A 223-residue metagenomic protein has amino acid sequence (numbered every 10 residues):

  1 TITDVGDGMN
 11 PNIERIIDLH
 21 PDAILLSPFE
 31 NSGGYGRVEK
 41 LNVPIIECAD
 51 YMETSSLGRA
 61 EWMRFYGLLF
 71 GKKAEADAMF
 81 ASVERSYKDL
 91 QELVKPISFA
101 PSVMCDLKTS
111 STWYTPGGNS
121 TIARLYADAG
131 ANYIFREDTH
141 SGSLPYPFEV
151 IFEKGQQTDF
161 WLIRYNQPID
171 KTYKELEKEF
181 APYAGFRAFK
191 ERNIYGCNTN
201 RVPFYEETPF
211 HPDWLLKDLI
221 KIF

Functional and structural regions predicted by a protein language model:
T1-F223: N-terminal ligand-binding lobe of clamshell/alpha-beta domains
